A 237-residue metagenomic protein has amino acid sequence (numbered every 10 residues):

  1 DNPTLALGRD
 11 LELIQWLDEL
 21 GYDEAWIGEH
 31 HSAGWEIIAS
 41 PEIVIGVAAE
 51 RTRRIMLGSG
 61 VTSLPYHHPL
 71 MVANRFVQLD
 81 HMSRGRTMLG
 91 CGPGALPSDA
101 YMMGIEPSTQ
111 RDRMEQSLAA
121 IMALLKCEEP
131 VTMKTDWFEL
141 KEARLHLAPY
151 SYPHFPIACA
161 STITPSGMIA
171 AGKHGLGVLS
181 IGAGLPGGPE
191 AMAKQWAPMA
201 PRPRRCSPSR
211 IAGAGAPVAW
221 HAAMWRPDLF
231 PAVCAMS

Functional and structural regions predicted by a protein language model:
D1-L57, F155: N-terminal beta1-alpha1-beta2 module of alpha/beta enzyme domains
D18-E19, I45-R54, F76, D80-T87 (+2 more regions): Acidic (Asp/Glu)-rich catalytic clusters
A25-I27, L57-S59, T87-C91, I157-A160 (+2 more regions): Hydrophobic faces of well-ordered beta-strands that scaffold small-molecule active sites in alpha/beta enzyme cores
A33-E36, L64-H67, P186-G188, A223: Short, small-residue-enriched loops and turns at beta-alpha junctions that line or gate enzyme active sites
I37-I43, P186-M199: Active-site-adjacent beta->alpha loops and helix N-cap segments on the catalytic face of soluble alpha/beta enzymes
P65-L176, E190-A197, I211: Internal, glycine-rich beta/alpha segment that forms the wall or movable "lid" of small-molecule/cofactor binding
P93-A95, S161-T164, A183-G187, A219-W225: Glycine-rich beta-alpha junction loops
D228-S237: Active-site pocket-lining/capping segments in soluble small-molecule metabolic enzymes
